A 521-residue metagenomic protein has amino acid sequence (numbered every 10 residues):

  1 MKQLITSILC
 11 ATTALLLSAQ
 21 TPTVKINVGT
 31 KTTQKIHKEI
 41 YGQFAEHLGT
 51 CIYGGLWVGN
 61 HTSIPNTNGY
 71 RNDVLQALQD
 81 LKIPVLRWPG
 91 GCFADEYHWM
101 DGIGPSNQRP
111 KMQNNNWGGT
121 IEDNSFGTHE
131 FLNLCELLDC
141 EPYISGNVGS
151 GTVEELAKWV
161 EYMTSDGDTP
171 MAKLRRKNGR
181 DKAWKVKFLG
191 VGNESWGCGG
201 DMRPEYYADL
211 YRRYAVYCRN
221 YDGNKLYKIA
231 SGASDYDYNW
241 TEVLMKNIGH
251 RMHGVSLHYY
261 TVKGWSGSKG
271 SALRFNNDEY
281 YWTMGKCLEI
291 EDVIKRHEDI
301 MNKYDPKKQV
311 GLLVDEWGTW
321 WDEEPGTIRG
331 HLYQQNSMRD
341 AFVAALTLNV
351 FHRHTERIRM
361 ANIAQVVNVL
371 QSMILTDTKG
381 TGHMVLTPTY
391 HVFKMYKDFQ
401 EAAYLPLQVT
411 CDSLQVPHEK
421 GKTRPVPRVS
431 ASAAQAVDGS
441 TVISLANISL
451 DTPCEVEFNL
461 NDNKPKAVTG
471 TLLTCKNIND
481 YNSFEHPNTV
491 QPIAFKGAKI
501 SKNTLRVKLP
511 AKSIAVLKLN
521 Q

Functional and structural regions predicted by a protein language model:
M1-P22: Bacterial Sec-dependent N-terminal signal peptides
A19-G254, C287-E323, T327-Q521: Non-catalytic accessory regions flanking glycosidase/transglycosidase catalytic cores in CAZymes
L257: Histidine-centered catalytic micro-motifs
Y260-Y281, T327: Active-site His/acidic residue clusters
M284: Gly/Pro-rich active-site loop or hairpin
